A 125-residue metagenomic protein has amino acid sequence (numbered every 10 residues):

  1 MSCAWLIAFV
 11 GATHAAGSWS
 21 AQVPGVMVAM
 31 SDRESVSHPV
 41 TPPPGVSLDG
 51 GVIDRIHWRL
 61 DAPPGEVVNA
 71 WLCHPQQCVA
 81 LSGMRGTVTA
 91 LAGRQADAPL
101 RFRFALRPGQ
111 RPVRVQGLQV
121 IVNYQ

Functional and structural regions predicted by a protein language model:
M1-A12: Bacterial N-terminal signal peptides
H14-Q125: Disulfide-rich extracellular domains of secreted proteins
